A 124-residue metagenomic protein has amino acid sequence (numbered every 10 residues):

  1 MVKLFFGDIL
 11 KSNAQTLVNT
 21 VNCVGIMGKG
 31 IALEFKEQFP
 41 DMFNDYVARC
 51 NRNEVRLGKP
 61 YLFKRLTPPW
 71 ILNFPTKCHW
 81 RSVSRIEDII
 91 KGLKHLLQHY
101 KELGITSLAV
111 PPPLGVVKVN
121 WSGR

Functional and structural regions predicted by a protein language model:
M1-R124: Macrodomain-like recognition of ADP-ribose-binding/processing modules
